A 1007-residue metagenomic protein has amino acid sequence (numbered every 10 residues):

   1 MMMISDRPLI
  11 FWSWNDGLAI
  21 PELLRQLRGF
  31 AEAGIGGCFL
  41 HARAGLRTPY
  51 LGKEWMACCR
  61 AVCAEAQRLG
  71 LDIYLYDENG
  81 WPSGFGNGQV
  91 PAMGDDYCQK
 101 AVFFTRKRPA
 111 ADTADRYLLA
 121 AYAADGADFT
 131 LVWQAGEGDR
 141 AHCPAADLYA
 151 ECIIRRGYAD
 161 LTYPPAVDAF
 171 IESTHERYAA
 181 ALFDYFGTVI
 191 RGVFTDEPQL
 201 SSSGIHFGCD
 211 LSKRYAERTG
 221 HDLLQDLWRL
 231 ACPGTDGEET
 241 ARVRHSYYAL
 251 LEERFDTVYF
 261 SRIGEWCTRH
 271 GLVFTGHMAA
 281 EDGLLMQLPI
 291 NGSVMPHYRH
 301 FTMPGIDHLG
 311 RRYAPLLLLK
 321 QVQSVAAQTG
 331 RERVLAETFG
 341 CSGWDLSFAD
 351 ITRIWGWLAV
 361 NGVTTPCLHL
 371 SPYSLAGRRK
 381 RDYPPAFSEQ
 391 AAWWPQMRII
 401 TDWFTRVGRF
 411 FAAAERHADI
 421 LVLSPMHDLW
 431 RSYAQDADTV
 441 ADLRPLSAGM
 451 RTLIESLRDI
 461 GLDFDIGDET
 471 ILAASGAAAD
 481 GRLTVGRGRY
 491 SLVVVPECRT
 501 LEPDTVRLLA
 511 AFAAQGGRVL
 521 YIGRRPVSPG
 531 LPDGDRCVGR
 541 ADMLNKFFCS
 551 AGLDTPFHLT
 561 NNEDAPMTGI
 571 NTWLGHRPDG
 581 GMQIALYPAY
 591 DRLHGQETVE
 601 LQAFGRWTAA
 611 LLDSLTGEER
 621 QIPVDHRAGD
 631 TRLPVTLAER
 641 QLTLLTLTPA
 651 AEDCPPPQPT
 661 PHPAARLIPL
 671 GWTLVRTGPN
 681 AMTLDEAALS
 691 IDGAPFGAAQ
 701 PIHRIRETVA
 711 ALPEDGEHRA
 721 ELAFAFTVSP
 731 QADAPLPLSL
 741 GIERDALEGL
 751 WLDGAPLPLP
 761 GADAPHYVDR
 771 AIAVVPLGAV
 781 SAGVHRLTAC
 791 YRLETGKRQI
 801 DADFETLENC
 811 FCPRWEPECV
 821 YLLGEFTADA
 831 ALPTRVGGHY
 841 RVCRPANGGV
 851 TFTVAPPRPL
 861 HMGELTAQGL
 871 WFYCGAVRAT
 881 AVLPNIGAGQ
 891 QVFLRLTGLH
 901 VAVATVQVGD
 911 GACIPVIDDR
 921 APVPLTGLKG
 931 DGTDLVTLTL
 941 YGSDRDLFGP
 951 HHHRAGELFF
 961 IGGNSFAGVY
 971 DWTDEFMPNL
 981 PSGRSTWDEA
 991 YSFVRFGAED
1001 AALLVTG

Functional and structural regions predicted by a protein language model:
D6-I10, G17-R25, I35-C38, R43 (+14 more regions): Carbohydrate-binding surfaces of carbohydrate-active enzymes
F85-D184: Catalytic and substrate-binding clefts that recognize carbohydrates or anionic sugar/phosphate headgroups
A145-R156, T643-L647, R786-A789, L935-L938: Short, aromatic- and glycine-rich surface loops/edge beta-strands on solvent-exposed regions
L736-L738, G778-G796, I800, V892 (+1 more regions): Short, well-structured beta-strand segments enriched in hydrophobic/aromatic residues within extracellular or lumenal
G741-D745, T897-L899, Y941: Solvent-exposed strand-to-loop "edge" motifs in beta-rich extracellular domains
K797-G838, G949-G1007: Exposed low-complexity, polar/acidic, P/S/T/G-rich flexible segments that act as propeptides, protease-susceptible
G898-T905, G911-P924, D944: Active-site-proximal, structured, solvent-exposed surfaces of multi-pass membrane proteins that position macromolecular
